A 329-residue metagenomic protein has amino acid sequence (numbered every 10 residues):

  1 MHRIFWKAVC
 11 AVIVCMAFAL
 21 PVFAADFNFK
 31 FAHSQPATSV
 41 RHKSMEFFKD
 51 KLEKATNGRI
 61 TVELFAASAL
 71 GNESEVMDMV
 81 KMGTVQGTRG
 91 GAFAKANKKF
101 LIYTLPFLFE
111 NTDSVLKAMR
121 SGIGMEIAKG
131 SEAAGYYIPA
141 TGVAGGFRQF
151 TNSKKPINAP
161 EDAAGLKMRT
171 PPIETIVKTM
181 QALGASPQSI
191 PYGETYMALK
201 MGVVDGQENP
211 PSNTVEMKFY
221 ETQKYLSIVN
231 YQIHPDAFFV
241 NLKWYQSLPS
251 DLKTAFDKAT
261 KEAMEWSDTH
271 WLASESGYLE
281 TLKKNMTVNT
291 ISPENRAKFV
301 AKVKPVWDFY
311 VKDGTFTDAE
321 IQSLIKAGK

Functional and structural regions predicted by a protein language model:
M1-C10: Bacterial N-terminal signal peptides that target proteins for export
K7, F18-A24: Sec/Tat signal peptide C-region and signal peptidase I cleavage site
C10-V12, D318: Intrinsically disordered, low-complexity, compositionally biased regions/tails
A24-S114, I123, K129-K329: N-terminal secretory/targeting leader peptides
K117: Short beta-strand-centered segments that line the small-molecule binding cleft or hinge of alpha/beta clamshell
